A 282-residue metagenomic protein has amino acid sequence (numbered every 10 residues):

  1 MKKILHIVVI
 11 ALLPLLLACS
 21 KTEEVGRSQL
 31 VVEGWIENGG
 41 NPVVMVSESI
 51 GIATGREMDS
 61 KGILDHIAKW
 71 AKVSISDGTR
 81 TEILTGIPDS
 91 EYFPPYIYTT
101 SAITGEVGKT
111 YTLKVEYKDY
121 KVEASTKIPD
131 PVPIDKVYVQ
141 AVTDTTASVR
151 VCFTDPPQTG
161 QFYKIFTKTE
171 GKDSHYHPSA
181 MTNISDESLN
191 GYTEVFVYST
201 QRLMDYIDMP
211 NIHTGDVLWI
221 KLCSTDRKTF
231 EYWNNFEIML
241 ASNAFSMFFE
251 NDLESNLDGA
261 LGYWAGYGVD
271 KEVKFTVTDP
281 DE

Functional and structural regions predicted by a protein language model:
M1-S28: Bacterial Sec-dependent N-terminal signal peptides
C19-E282: A sequence/structural signal for flexible, mid-protein segments enriched in small/helix-disrupting residues
